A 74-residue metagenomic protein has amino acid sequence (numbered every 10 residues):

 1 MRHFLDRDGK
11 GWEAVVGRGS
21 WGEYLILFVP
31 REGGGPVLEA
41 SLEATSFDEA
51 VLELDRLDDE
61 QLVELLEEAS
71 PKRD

Functional and structural regions predicted by a protein language model:
M1-E13: Negatively charged, low-complexity tracts enriched in Asp/Glu with abundant Ser/Thr
D6, L27-V29, S41: Small, basic N-terminal interaction modules of short regulatory proteins
W12, L25-L27, P71: Broad hydrophobic/π-residue packing in well-ordered secondary structure
E13-V16, L52: Intrinsically disordered, low-complexity segments enriched in glycine/proline and serine/threonine
G17-V37: Short, surface-exposed, low-complexity cationic segments
G34-D74: Acidic, low-complexity intrinsically disordered segments
